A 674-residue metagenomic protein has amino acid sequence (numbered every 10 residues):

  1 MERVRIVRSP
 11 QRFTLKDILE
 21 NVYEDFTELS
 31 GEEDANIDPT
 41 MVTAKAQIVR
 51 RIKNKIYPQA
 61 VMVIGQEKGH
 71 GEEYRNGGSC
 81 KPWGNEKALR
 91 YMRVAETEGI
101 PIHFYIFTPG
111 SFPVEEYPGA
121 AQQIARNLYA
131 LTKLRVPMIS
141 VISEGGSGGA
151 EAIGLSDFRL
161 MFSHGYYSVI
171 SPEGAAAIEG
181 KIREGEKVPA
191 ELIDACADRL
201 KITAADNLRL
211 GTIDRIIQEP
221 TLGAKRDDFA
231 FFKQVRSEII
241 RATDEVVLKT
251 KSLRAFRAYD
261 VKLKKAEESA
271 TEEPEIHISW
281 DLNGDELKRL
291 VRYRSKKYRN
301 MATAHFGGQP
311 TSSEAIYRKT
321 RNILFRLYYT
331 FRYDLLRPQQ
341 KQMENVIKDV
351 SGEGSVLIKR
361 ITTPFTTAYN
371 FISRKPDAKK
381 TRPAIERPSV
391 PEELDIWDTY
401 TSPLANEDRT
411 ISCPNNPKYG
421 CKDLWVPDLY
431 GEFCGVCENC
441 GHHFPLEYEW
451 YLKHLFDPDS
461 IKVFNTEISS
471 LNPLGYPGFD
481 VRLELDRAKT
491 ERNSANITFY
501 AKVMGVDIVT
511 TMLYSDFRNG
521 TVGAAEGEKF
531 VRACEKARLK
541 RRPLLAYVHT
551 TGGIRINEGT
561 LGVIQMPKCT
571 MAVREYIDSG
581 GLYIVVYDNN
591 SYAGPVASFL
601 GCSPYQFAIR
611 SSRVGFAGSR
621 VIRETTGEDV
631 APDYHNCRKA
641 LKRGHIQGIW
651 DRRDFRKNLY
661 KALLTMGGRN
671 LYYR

Functional and structural regions predicted by a protein language model:
M1-A60, G65-H70, F229, K233-V503 (+1 more regions): Intrinsically disordered, low-complexity segments enriched in small/flexible residues
M1-E2, V63, F107, I153 (+8 more regions): Terminal peptide-recognition signature
R3, Q11-I18, V22, G84-Y91 (+14 more regions): General structural feature for long, well-ordered alpha-helical segments within catalytic domains of soluble enzymes
K45-Q47, R51-T132, P137-G149, N496-I577 (+1 more regions): Cleft-lining beta-strand/loop regions that shape enzyme active-site pockets
Q66, P172, E449, L513 (+1 more regions): Surface loops and adjacent helix of pleckstrin homology
I106-A258, T551-Y673: Conserved catalytic cores of soluble enzyme domains, especially glycine-rich substrate-binding beta-alpha loops
V169, G180, I202, Q218-E219 (+11 more regions): Generic structural "secondary-structure junction" signal
